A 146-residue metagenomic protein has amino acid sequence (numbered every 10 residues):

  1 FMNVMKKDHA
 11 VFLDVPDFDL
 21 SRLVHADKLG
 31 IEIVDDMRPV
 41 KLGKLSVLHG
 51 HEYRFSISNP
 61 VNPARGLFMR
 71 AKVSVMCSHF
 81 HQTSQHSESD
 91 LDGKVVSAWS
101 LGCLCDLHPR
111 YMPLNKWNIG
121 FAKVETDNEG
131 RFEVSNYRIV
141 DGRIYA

Functional and structural regions predicted by a protein language model:
F1-V34: Active-site neighborhood of divalent metal-dependent phosphoester bond hydrolases
V24-D35, R54-A64: Active-site glycine-rich loop that binds ribose-phosphate moieties when present
D36-K41: Short acidic loop-to-beta-strand element that houses the catalytic metal-binding Asp/Glu of nuclease active sites
L42-Y137: Conserved beta-sheet core of the metallophosphoesterase superfamily
S135-A146: Short, solvent-exposed aromatic-acidic interface loops
